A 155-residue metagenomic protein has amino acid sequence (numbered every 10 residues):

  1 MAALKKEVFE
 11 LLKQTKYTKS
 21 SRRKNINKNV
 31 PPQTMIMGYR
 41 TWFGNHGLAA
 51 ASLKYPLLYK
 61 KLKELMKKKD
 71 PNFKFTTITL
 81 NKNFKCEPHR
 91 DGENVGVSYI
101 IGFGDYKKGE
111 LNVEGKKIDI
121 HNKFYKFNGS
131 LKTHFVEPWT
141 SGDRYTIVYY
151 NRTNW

Functional and structural regions predicted by a protein language model:
M1-F124, S130-W155: Fe(II)/2-oxoglutarate oxygenase catalytic core
